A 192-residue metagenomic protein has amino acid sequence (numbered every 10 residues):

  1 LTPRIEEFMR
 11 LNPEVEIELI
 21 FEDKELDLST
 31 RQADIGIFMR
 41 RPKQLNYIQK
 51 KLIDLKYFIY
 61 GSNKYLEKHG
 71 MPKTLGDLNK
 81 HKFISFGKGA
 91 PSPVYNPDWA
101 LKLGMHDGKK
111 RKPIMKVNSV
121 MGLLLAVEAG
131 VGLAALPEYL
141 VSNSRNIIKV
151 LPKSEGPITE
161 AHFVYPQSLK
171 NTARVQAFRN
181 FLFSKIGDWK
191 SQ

Functional and structural regions predicted by a protein language model:
L1-L45: Central regulatory/effector-binding core of bacterial HTH transcription factors
R4-L11, F181-W189: Generic non-transmembrane alpha-helical segments
D23, N63, Q167-L169: Residue-level signal for short, function-critical loop segments
T30, P42-A161, D188-Q192: C-terminal regulatory
A161-N171: A bilobed periplasmic-binding-protein/Venus flytrap-type ligand-binding module shared by bacterial periplasmic
K170-S184: Short amphipathic alpha-helical coupling segments at ligand-binding clamshell hinges and other catalytic/signaling
